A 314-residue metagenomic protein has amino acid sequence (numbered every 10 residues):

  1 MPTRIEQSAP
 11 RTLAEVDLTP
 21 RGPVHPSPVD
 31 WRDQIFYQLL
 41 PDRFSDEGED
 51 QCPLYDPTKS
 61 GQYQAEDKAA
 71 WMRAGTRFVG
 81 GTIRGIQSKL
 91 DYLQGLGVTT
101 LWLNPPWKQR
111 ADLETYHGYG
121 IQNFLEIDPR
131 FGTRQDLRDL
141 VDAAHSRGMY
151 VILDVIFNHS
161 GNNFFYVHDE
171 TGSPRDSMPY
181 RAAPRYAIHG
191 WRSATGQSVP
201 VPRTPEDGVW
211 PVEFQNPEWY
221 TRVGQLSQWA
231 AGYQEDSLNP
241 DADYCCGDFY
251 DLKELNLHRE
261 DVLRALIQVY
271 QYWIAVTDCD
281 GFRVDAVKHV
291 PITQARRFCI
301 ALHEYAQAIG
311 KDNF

Functional and structural regions predicted by a protein language model:
M1-P23: Short coil-to-helix leader/linker segments, especially the first N-terminal amphipathic alpha-helix with its helix
G22, P28-Q34, D42-Q271, V276-T277 (+1 more regions): Substrate-binding/active-site clefts of carbohydrate-active enzymes
Q34-F36, V284: Active-site regions of oxyanion-processing enzymes, predominantly non-cytosolic
G81, H289-V290: Aromatic- and histidine-enriched alpha-helix N-cap/loop-to-helix transition segments that scaffold the rims
I152, G281-V287: Short catalytic-loop micro-motif centered on adjacent basic/acidic residues
I292-R296: Conserved strand-to-helix beginnings and helix N-cap segments that scaffold or border functional pockets
